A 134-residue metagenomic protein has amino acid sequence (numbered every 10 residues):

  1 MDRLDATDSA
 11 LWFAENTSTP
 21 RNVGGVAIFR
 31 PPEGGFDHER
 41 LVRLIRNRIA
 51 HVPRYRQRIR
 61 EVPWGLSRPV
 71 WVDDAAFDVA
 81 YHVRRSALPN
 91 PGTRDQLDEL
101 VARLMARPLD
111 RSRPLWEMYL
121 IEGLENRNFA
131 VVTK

Functional and structural regions predicted by a protein language model:
M1-K134: Non-catalytic N-terminal regions of enzymes
